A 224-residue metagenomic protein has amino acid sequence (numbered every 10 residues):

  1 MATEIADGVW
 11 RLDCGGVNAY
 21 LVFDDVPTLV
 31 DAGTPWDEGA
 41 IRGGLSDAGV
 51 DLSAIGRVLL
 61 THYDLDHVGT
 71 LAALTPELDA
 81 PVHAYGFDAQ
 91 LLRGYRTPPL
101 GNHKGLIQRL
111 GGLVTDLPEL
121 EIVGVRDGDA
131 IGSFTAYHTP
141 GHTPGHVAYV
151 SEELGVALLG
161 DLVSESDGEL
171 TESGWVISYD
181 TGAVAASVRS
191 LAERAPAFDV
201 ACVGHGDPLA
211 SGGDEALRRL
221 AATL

Functional and structural regions predicted by a protein language model:
M1, R219-A221: Terminal disorder- and signal-encoded targeting elements
A2-A48, A148-E165: Conserved beta-strand hairpin/beta-sheet module of binuclear metal-dependent hydrolase folds, prominently
P27-V58, H103, Q108-L120: Pre-active-site segment of Zn-dependent metallo-hydrolases
T28-V30, L59, V82, V156-L158 (+1 more regions): Residue-level marker for buried hydrophobic side chains located in beta-strands that build the well-ordered beta-sheet
P35-W36, H138, P144-A216: Metallo-beta-lactamase
E38-A84: Active-site metal-binding motif and surrounding structural segment of the metallo-beta-lactamase
D79-G86, H103-G105, L158-G160: Short hydrophobic/aromatic-enriched beta-strand-loop microsegments
F87-H138, Y179, A183-A192, P196: Metallo-beta-lactamase
